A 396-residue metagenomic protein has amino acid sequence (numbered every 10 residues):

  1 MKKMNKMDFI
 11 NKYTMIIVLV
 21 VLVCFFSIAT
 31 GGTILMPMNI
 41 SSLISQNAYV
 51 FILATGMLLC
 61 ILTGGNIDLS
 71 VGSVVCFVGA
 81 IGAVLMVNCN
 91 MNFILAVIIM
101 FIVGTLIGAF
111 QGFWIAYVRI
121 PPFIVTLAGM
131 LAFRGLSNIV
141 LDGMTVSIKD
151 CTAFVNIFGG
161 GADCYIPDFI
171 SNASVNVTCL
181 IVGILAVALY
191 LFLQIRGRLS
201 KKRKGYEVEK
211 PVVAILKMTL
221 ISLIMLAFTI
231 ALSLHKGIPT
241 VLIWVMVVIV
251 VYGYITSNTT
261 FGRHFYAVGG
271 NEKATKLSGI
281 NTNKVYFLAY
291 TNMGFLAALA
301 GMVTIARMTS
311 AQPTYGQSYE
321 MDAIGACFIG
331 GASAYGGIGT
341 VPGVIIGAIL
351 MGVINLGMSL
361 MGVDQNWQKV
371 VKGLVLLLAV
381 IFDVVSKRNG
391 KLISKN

Functional and structural regions predicted by a protein language model:
M1-C24, T145, L189-M218, N281-K284 (+1 more regions): Cytosolic-side transmembrane-helix boundaries in multi-pass membrane proteins
F26-I28, G32-C89, F113-I120, A274 (+2 more regions): Single transmembrane alpha-helix segments in multi-pass membrane proteins
G32-S42, D142, T229-L242, G253-S257 (+3 more regions): Inter-helical junctions in multi-pass inner-membrane proteins, predominant in energy-converting antiporter-like
Q46, P122, A173-I184, G237-I243 (+3 more regions): Loop-to-transmembrane alpha-helix initiation sites
N90-L131, I346: Alpha-helical transmembrane segments within multi-pass membrane transporters and channels
F133-T256, L392-N396: Transmembrane helix-bundle core of multi-pass membrane transporters and related energy-transducing complexes
Q194-V208, V250-Y290: Membrane-helix/interface signature in polytopic inner-membrane proteins
Y290-V303, R307-V370: Transmembrane alpha-helical segments in multi-pass inner-membrane proteins
